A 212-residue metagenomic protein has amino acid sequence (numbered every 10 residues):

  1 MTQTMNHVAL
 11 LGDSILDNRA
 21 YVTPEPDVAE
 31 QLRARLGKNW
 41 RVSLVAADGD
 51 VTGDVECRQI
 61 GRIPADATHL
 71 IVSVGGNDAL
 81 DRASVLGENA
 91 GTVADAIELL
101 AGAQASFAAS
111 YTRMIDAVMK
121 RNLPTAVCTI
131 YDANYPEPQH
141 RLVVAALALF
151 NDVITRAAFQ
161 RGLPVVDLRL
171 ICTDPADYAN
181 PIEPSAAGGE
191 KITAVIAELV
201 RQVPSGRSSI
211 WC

Functional and structural regions predicted by a protein language model:
M1-D48, R58-D66: Serine-esterase "nucleophile elbow" of acetyl-processing enzymes
V55: Short, surface-exposed linear motifs at loops/turns and structural transition points
R58-C212: Alpha-helical cap/lid subdomain in secreted, periplasmic, or secretory-pathway luminal O-acyl-processing enzymes
